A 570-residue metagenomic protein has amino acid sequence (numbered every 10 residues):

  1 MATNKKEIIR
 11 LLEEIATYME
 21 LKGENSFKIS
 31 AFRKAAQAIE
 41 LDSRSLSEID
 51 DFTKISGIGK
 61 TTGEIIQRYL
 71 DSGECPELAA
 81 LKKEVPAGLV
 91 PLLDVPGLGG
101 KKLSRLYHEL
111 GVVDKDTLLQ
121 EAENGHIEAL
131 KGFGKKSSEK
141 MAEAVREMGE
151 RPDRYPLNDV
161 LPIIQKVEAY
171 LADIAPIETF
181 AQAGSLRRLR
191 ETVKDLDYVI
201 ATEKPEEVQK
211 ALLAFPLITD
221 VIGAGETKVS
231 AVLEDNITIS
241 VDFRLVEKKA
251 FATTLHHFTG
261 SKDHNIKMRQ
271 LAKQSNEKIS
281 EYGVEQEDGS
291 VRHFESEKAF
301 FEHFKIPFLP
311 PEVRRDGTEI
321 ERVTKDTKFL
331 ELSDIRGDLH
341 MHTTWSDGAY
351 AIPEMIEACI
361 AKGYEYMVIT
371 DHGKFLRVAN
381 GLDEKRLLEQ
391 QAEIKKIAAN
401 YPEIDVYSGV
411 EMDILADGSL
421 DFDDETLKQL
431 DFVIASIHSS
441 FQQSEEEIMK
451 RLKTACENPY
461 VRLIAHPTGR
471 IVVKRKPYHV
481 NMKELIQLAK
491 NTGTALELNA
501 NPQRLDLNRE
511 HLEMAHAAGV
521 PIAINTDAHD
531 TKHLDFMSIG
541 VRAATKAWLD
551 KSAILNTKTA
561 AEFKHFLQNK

Functional and structural regions predicted by a protein language model:
A2, K6, A16, S26-V229 (+8 more regions): Accessory alpha-helical DNA-binding modules that contact the DNA backbone or grooves
G23: N-terminal, positively charged regions that mediate nucleic acid binding
Q182, G337-M341, E411: Two-metal-ion RNase H-like nuclease active-site motif
L189-T343, I352-G363, K374-I404, A416-K570: Charged catalytic cores and adjacent phosphate/nucleic-acid-binding surfaces used for phosphate/nucleic-acid chemistry
A349: Positively charged, glycine-rich low-complexity segments
